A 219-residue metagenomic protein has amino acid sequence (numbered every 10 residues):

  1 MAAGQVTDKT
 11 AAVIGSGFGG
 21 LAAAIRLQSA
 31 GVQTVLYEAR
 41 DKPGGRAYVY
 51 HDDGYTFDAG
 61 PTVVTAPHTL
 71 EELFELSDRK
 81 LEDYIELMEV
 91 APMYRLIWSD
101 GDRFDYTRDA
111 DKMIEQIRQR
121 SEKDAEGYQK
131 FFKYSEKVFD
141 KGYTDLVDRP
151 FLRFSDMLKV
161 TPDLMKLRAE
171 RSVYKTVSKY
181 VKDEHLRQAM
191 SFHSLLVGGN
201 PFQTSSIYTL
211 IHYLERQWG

Functional and structural regions predicted by a protein language model:
Q5-D140: N-terminal glycine-rich phosphate/pyrophosphate-binding loop and immediately adjacent elements
R40, G142, L214-Q217: A short secondary-structure junction motif
P67, Y180-V181, H193, I211-E215: Generic structural signal for hydrophobic core residues of well-folded globular domains
L81-E82, Y106, F151-L152, L210-Y213: Short, intrinsically disordered/low-complexity patches at protein termini and at juxtamembrane boundaries
S99-S205: Rossmann-like flavin
V197-G219: Active-site-adjacent "gating/activation" loops or surface patches in catalytic cores
